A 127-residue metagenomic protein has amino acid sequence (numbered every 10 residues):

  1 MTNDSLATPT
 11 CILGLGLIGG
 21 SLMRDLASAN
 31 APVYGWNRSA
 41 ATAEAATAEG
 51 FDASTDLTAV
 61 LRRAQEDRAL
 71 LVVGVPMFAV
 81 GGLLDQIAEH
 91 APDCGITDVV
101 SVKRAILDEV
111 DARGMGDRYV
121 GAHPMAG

Functional and structural regions predicted by a protein language model:
M1-S54, R62-R63: NAD(P)+-binding Rossmann beta1-loop-alpha1 motif at the extreme N-terminus of oxidoreductases
A7, N30, E66-R68, P92-D93 (+1 more regions): A general structural motif
L22-S28, G81, R118-G121: A structural preference for long, well-packed, hydrophobic secondary-structure segments
R38, V75, V99: Short beta->alpha hinge that forms the Motif I/post-I loop of the SAM-binding pocket
S39, A59-V60, V102, M125: Short, solvent-exposed coil/turn elements at secondary-structure transition points
A41-T42, A79, K103-I106: Conserved short alpha-helix immediately C-terminal to the canonical SAM/SAH-binding motif I of Rossmann-like
L57-G95: Rossmann-like NAD(P)-binding element
L83-G127: Rossmann-like NAD(P)(H) cofactor-binding subdomain of soluble oxidoreductases
